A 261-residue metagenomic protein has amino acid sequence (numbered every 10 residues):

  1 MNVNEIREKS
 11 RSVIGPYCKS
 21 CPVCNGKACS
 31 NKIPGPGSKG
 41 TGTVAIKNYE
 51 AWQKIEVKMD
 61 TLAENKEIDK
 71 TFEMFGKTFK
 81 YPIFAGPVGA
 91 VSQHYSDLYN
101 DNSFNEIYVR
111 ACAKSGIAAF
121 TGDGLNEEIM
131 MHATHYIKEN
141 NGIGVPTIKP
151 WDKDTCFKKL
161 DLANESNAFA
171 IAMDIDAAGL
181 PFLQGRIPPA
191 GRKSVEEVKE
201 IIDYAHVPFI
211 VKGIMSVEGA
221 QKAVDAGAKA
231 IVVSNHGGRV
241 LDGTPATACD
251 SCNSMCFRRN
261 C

Functional and structural regions predicted by a protein language model:
N2-F79: An N-cap/entry alpha-helix motif that binds or orients negatively charged groups
V44-M130: N-terminal functional module of multi-domain proteins
P82-I83, I143, A170: Structural motif
Y99, V109-R110, K138-E139, W151-C261: Alpha/beta enzyme core
T121-G124, I148, I175: Glycine-rich, histidine-containing beta strand-loop boundary motifs that form or position
I129-T155: Long, hydrophobic, well-ordered secondary-structure blocks that form the structural core and pocket-lining surfaces
